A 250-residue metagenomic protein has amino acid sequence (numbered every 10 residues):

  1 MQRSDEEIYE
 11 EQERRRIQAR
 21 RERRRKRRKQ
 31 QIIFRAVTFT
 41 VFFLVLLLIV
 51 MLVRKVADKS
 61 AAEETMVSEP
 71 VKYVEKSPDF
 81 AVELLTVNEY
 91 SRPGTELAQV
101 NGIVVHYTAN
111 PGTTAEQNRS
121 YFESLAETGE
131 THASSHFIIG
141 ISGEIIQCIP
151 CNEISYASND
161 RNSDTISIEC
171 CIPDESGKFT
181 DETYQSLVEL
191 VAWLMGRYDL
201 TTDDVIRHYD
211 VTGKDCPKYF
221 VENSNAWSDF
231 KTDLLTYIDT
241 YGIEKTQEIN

Functional and structural regions predicted by a protein language model:
Q2-S158: N-terminal catalytic cores of peptidoglycan-degrading enzymes
K26, Q30, R35-P78, D174-N250: Basic/polar, cationic surfaces and motifs that engage anionic cell-wall and phosphate/carboxylate ligands
T95-L97, G129-E130, Y156-D160, E175-S186 (+1 more regions): Extracytoplasmic/periplasmic, Sec-exported soluble proteins
V104, I138, S167-E169, I206: Soluble periplasmic/extracytoplasmic beta-strand elements of cell-envelope proteins
N159-S167: Short coil-to-beta-strand
I166-S176: Short, solvent-exposed cationic patches
